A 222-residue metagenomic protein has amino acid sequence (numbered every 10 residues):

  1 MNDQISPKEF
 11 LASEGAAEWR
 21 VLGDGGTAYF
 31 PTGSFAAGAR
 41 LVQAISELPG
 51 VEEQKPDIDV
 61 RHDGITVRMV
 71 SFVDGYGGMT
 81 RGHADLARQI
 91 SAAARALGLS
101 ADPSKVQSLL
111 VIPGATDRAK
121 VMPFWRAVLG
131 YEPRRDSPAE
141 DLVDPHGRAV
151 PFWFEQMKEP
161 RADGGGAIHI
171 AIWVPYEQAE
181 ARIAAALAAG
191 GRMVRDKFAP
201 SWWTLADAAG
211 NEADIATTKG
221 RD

Functional and structural regions predicted by a protein language model:
M1, R95-M122, H169, G220-D222: N-terminal beta-strand motif that seeds the catalytic metal site of vicinal oxygen chelate
N2-G25: Short aromatic-glycine-(Arg/Gly/Cys) micro-motifs in beta-strand/loop hairpins
G25-G33, A171-W173: Short, well-ordered beta-strand elements within core beta-sheets of diverse protein domains
F35-R40, Y76-R81, A119-V121, E177-R182: Short, conserved charged micro-motifs
S46-K55, I90-L97, L129-E132, A188-V194: A common structural junction motif
V60, V67-R81, D85, S100-P103 (+2 more regions): Vicinal oxygen chelate
G78, S108-T116, R161-I183, W202-A206: Vicinal oxygen chelate
A115-V150, R182: Core segments of cupin and vicinal oxygen chelate
